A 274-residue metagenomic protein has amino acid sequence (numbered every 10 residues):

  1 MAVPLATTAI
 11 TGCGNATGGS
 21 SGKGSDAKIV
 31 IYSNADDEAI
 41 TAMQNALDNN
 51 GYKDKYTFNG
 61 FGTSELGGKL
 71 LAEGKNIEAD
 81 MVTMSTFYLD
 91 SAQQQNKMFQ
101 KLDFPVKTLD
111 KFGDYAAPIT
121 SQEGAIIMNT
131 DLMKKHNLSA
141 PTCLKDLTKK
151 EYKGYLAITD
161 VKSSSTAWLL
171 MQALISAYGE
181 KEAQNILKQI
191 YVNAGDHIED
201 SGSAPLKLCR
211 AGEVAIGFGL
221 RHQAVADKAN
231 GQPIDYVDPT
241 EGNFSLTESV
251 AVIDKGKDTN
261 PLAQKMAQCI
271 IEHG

Functional and structural regions predicted by a protein language model:
M1-I29: Short, low-complexity disordered leader/linker segments with a strong preference for bacterial N-terminal type II
A27-K28, Y52-D54, I77-D80, Y152-L156 (+3 more regions): Loop/turn elements at helix/coil->beta-strand transitions in domains of secreted/extracellular proteins
S33-T41, F61-S64, E78-R210: Extracytoplasmic ligand-binding site segments that recognize negatively charged/polar headgroups
A42-M43, E182, I186, E248 (+1 more regions): Short amphipathic alpha-helical coupling segments at ligand-binding clamshell hinges and other catalytic/signaling
A42-T57: Short alpha-helix C-terminal cap/hinge motif
F87-A92, R210, A215-P233: A ligand-binding cleft/hinge motif common to bilobed small-molecule-binding domains
L109-D110, I186-Y191, I198-E199, N230-D254: Periplasmic-binding protein-like
I127-L132, Q172, T247-T259: A bilobed periplasmic-binding-protein/Venus flytrap-type ligand-binding module shared by bacterial periplasmic
